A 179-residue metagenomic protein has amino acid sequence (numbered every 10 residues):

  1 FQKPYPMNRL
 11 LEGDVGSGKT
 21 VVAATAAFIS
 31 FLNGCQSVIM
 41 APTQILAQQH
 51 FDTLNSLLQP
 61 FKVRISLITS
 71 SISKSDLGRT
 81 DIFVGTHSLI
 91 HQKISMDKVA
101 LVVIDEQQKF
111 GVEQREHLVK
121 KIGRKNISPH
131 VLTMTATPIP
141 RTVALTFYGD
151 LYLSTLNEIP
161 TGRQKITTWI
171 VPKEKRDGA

Functional and structural regions predicted by a protein language model:
F1-E12: Conserved pre-motif I regulatory segment
G18-F28: Motif I (Walker A/P-loop) of helicase-class P-loop NTPases
I29-L57: Conserved Walker A/P-loop ATP-binding site and its immediately adjacent core in helicase/helicase-like ATPase domains
G34-S37, R64, G78-I82, K98-L101 (+2 more regions): Loop/turn-to-beta-strand initiation segments
L46-K74: Conserved helix-turn-beta segment of the N-terminal RecA-like "Helicase ATP-binding" lobe in SF1/SF2 helicases
S56, I68-F83, I90-V99, I122: Conserved motor-coupling elements within RecA-like helicase/translocase cores
H87-T133: SF2 helicase catalytic motif II
F147-A179: Conserved interdomain linker/interface between the two RecA-like ATPase lobes of SF2 helicase motors
